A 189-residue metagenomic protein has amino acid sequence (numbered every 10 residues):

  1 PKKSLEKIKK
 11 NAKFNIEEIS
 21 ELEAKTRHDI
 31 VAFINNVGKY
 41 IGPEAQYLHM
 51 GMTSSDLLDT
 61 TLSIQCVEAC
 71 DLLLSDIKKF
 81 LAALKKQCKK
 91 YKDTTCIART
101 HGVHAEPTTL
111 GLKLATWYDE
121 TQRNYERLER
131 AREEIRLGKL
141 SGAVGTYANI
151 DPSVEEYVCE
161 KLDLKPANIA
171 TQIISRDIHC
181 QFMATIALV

Functional and structural regions predicted by a protein language model:
P1-Y147, D151-C159, P166: A helix-coil-helix interface module used to build multimeric assemblies and to scaffold catalytic/cofactor sites
N124, Q172-V189: Glycine-rich anion/phosphate-binding loop at the beta-strand->alpha-helix junction
Y157-D177: TM-loop-TM module centered on a large, flexible mid-protein loop between adjacent transmembrane helices in multi-pass
